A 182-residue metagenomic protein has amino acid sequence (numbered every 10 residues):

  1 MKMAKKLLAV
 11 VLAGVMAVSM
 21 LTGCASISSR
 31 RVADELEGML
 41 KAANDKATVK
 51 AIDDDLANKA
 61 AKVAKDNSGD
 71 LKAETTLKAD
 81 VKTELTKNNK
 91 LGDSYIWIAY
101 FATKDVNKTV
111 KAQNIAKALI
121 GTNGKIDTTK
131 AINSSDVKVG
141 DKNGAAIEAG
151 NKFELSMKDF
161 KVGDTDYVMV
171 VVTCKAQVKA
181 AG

Functional and structural regions predicted by a protein language model:
M1-V11: Bacterial Sec-dependent N-terminal signal peptides
A4, S26-A43, D166-G182: Short N-terminal secondary-structure initiator segments
V18, A43, N133-S134: Intrinsically disordered, low-complexity segments enriched in Ser/Pro/Gly/Ala and basic residues
S19-G23: C-terminal motif of bacterial Sec signal peptides marking the signal peptidase cleavage site
S26-K90, A149-F153: Short, well-ordered surface patches within globular domains
K87-G182: A well-ordered secondary-structure block
